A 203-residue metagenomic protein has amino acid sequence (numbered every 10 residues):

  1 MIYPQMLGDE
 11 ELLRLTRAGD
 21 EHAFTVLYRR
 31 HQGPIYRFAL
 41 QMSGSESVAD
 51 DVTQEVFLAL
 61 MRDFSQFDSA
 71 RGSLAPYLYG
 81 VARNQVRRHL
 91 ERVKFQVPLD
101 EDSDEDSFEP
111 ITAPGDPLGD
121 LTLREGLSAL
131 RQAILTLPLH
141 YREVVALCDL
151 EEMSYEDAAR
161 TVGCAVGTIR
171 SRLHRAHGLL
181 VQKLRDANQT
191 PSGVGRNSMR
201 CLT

Functional and structural regions predicted by a protein language model:
M1-P34, L118, Q182, Q189 (+1 more regions): N-terminal module of bacterial RNA polymerase sigma factors
M1-Y3, L15-V26, R37-E55, V166: Short, charged helix-capping/linker segments at alpha-helix termini
I2-M6, Q96-L123, S154, R196-T203: Internal acidic/polar
L7, Q132-T168, Q182: Helix-turn-helix DNA-binding module
R17-A18, G44, E55-R71, R92-K94: Sigma70-family region 2
Y28-E46, D63, I134, D186: Amphipathic, Lys/Arg- and hydrophobic-enriched alpha-helical face
D51-L58, G72-N84: Structural recognition of an alpha-helix C-terminal capping motif at a helix-to-coil junction
R62-Q66, G80-E101, L123, R175 (+1 more regions): Arg/Lys-rich amphipathic alpha helix in sigma70-family domain 2
